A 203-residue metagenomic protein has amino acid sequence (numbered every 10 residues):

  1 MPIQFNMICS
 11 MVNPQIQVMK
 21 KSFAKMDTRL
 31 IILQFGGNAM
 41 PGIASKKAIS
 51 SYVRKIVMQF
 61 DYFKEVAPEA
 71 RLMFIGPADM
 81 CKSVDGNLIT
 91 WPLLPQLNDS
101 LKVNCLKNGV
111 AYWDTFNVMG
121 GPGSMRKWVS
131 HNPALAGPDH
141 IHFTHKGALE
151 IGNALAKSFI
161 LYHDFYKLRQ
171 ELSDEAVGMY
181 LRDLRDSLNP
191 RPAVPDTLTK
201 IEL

Functional and structural regions predicted by a protein language model:
M1-M58, E65, S83, H142 (+1 more regions): Conserved SGNH/GDSL esterase-like catalytic core that processes O-acyl groups on lipids and polysaccharides
I3, M73, W113-D114: General small-molecule cofactor/ligand-binding pocket signal
P14, V18, K47, S51-M58 (+6 more regions): Extracytoplasmic/secreted proteins, especially bacterial periplasmic and envelope-associated proteins
L33, F74-I75: Structural beta-sheet core signal
D61-K64, I160: A general structural signal for alpha-helical elements within enzymatic catalytic domains
A67-R71: A short helix->loop->beta-strand "cap" motif at the edges of active sites that frequently abuts
D79-L203: Catalytic His-Asp segment of secreted/periplasmic serine-dependent ester chemistry enzymes
